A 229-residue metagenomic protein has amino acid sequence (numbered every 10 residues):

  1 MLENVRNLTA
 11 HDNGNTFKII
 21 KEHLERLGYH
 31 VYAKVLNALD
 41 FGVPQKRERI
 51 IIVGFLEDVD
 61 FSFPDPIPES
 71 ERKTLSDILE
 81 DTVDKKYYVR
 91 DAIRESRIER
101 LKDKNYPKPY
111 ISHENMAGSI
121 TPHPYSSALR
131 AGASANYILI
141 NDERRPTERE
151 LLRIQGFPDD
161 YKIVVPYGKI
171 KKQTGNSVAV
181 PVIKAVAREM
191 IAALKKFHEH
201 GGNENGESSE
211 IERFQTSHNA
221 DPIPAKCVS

Functional and structural regions predicted by a protein language model:
M1-K46, I50-F55: Conserved Class I SAM-dependent methyltransferase catalytic core
H23-L27, V35, Q45-S229: S-adenosyl-L-methionine-dependent DNA methyltransferase catalytic core
